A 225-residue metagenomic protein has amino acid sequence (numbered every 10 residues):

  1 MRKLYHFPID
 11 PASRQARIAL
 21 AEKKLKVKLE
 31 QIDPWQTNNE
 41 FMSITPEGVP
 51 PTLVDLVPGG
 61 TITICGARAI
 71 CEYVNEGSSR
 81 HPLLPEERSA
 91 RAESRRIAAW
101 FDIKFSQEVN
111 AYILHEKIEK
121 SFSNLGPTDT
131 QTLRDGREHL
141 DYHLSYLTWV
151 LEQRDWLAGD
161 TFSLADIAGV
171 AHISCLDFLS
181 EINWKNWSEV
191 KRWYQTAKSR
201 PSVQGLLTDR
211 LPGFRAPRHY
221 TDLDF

Functional and structural regions predicted by a protein language model:
M1-T130, R134, D224: GST-like domain detector, emphasizing the conserved glutathione-binding G-site in the N-terminal thioredoxin-like
F7, L164, R210-L211: Short, solvent-exposed turn/loop segments enriched in Gly/Ser/Thr/Pro and often Arg
L29, D160, N186, L206-L207: A generic structural-conservation signal
P34-W35, F162, P212-G213: Positions that flank functional sites
N75, H172-I173, L207: Active-site-flanking alpha-helical
F101-S199: GST-like fold's C-terminal all-alpha helical module
R200-P201, G205: A late-sequence structural motif
R210-F225: Acidic/histidine-enriched, glycine/proline-rich intrinsically disordered or flexible terminal extensions
